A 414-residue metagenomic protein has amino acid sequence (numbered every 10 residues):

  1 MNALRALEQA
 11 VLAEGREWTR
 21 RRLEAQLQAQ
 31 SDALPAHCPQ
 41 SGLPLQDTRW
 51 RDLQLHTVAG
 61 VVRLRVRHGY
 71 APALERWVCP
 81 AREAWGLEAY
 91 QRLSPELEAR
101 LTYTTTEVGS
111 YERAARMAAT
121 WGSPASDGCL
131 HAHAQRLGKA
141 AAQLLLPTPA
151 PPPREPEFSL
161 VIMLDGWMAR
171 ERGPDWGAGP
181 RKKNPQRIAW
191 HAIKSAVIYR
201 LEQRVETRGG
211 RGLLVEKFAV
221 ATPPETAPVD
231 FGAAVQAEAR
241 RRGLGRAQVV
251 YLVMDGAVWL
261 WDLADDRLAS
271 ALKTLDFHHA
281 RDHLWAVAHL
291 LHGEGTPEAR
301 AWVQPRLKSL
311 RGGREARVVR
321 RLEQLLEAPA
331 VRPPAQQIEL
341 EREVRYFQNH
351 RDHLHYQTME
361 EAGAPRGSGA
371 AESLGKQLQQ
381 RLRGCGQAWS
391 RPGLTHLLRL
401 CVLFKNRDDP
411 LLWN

Functional and structural regions predicted by a protein language model:
M1-Q28, V66-N414: Catalytic center-proximal scaffold of phosphoryl-transfer enzymes
Q30-A36, G42, R51, L64-R67: Short metal-coordination and nucleic-acid-contact micro-motifs, chiefly zinc-binding Cys/His arrays
C38-L43, V58-G60, A73-R76: Short Cys/His-rich metal-coordination motifs, predominantly Zn2+-binding knuckles/fingers
Q46-R51, R82-E83: Short Cys/His-rich "knuckle" micro-motifs
D52-V61, L87-P95: Short cysteine/histidine-rich metal-coordination sites, predominantly Zn2+-binding motifs
